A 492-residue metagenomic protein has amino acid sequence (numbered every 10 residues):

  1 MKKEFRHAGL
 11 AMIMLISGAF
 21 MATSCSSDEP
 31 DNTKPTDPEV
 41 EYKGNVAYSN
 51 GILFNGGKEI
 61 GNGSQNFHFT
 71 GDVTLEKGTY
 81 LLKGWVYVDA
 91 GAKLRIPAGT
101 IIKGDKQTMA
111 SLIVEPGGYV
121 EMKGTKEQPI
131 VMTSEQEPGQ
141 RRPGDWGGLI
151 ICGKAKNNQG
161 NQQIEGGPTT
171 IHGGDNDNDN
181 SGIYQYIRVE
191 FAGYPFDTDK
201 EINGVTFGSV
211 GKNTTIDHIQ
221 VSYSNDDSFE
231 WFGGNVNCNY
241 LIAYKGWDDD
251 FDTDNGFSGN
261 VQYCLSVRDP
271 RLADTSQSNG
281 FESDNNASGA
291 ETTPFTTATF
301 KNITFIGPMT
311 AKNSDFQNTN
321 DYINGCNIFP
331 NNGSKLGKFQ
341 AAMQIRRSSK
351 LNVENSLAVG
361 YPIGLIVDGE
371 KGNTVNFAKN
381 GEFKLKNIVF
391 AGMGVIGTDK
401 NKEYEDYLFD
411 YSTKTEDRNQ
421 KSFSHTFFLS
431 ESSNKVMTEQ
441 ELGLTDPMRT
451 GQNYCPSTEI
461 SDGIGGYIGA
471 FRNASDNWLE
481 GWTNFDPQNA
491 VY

Functional and structural regions predicted by a protein language model:
M1-A8, L15-I52: Bacterial Sec-dependent N-terminal signal peptides
M12-I13, E137: Short, ordered beta-strand-loop transition motifs
M14, A22-T23, E201, E370: Short amphipathic alpha-helical leader/targeting segments
D31-E76, L82-L94, Q107-G117, P129 (+3 more regions): Extracellular beta-rich repeat passengers
I102-K103: Primarily the HKD phosphodiesterase
